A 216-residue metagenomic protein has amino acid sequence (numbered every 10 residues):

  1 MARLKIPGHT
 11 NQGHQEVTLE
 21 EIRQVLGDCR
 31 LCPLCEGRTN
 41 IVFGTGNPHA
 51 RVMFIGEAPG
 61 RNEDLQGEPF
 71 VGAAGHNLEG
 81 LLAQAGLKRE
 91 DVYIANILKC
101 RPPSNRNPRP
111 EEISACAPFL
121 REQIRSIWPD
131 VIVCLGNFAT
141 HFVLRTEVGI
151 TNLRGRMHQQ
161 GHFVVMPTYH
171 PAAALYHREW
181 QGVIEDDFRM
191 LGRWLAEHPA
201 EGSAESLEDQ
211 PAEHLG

Functional and structural regions predicted by a protein language model:
A2-G216: A polyanion-binding, active-site-adjacent surface
